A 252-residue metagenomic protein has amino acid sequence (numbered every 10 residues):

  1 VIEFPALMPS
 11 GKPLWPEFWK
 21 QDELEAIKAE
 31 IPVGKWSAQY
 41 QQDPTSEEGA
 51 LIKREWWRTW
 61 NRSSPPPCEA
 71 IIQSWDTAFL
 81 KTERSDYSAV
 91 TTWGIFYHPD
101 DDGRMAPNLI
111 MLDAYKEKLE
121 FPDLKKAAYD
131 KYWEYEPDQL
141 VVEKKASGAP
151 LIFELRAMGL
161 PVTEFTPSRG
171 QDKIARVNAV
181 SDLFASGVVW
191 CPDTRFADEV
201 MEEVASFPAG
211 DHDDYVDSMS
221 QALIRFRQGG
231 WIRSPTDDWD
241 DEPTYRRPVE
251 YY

Functional and structural regions predicted by a protein language model:
V1-P9: Signature of the SF2 helicase/ATPase Hel1-core->accessory helical subdomain module
M8-T77: ATPase catalytic-site recognition across NTP-hydrolyzing enzymes
G34, A38-D43, K81-R84, T91 (+1 more regions): C-terminal nuclease/phosphodiesterase catalytic domains that cleave nucleic-acid phosphodiester bonds
P65-F96, S218: Gly/Thr-rich phosphate-binding beta-strand-loop-beta motif of the actin/hexokinase/Hsp70
W75-T77, A114, K144: Residues immediately flanking
E83-D86, P99-D113, P122-L124, L151-F153 (+2 more regions): Extended hydrophobic-aromatic, low-complexity segments
T91-V142: Nucleic-acid-processing active sites and adjacent nucleic-acid-binding tracks, predominantly divalent metal-dependent
